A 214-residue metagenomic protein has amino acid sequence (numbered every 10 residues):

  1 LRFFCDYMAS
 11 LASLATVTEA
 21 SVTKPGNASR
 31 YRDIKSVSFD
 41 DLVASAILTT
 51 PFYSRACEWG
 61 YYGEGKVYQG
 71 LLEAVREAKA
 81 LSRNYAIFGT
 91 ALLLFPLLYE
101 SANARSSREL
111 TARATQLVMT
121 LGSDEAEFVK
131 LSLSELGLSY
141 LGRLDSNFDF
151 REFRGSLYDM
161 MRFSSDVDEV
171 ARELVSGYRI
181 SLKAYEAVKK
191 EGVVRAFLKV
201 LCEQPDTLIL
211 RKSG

Functional and structural regions predicted by a protein language model:
L1-G65, A102-G214: Phosphate-rich cofactor/ligand-interacting catalytic cores and adjacent structured alpha/beta frameworks
R55-S106, L110: Long, hydrophobic/aromatic-enriched structural stretches that serve as scaffold segments
